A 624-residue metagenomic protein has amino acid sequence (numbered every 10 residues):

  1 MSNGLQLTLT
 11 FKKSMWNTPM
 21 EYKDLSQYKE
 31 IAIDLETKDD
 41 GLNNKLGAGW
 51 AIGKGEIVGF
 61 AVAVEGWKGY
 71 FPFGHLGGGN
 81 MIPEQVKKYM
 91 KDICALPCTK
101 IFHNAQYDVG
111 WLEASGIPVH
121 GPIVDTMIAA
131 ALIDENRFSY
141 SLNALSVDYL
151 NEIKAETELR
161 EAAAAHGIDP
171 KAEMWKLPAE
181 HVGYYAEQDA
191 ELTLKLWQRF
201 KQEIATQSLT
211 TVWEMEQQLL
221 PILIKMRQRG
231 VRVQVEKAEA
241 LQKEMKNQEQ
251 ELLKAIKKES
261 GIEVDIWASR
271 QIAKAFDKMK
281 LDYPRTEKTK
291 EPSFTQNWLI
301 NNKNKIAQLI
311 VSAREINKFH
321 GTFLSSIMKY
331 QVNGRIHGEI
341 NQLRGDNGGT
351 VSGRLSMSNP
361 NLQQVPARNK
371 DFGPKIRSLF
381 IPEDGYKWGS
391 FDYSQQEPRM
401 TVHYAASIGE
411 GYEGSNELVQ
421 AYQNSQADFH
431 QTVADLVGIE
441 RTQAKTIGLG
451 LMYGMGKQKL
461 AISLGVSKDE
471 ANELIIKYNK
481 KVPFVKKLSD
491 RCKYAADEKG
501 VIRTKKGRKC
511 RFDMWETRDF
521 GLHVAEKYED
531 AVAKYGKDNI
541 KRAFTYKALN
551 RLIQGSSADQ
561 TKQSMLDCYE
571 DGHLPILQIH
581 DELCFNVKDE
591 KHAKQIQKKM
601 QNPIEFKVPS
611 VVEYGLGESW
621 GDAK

Functional and structural regions predicted by a protein language model:
S2-L76, H120, R137, V147-F372 (+8 more regions): Conserved "right-hand" nucleotidyltransferase catalytic core of DNA-directed polymerases
A32, P97-D108, S390: Acidic beta-strand-to-loop metal/phosphate-binding motif
D39-L42, Q106-I117, A130-I133, A273-K280 (+2 more regions): Short active-site loop/helix that positions an aromatic residue
E65-K100: Nucleic-acid-processing active sites and adjacent nucleic-acid-binding tracks, predominantly divalent metal-dependent
P118-E135, L142-A144, Q426-H430: Conserved beta-strand -> loop -> alpha-helix junction used to position metal-binding or nucleic-acid-contacting
Q188-K195, S394, Y546-L566: Conserved pre-motif C helix in the palm subdomain of viral-like polymerases
I204-E214, Q560-L583: Active-site palm subdomain of RNA-directed nucleic acid polymerases
V482, K598-V608: A common structural junction motif
